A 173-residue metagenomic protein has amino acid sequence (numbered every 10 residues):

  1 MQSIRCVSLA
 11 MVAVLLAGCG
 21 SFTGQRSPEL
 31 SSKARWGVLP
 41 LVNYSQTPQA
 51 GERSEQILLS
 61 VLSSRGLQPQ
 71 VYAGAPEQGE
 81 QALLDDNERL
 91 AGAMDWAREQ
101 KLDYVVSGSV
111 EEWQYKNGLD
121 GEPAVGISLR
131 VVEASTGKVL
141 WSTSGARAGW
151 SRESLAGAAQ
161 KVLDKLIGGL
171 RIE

Functional and structural regions predicted by a protein language model:
M1-C19: Sec-dependent bacterial lipoprotein signal peptides
C19-R35, V61-G66, W96-Q100, Y115 (+2 more regions): C-terminal/domain-edge helix-coil "capping" segments
S32-K33, S45-L102, K138-S142, I172: N-terminal segment of the mature soluble domain
G37-P40, V105-S109, G126-R130, W141-S144: Soluble periplasmic/extracytoplasmic beta-strand elements of cell-envelope proteins
L39-V42, Y72-G74, S109-E111, A134: Active-site-proximal beta-strand/loop segments in catalytic clefts of secreted hydrolases
N43-Q46, P76-G79, E111-K116, R147-W150: Solvent-exposed loop/turn segments at secondary-structure junctions within structured extracellular/periplasmic domains
G51-S54, D120-A124: Short, glycine/charged-enriched secondary-structure capping and boundary segments
E88-L90, P123-G126: Charged helix-capping and loop-helix junction motifs
